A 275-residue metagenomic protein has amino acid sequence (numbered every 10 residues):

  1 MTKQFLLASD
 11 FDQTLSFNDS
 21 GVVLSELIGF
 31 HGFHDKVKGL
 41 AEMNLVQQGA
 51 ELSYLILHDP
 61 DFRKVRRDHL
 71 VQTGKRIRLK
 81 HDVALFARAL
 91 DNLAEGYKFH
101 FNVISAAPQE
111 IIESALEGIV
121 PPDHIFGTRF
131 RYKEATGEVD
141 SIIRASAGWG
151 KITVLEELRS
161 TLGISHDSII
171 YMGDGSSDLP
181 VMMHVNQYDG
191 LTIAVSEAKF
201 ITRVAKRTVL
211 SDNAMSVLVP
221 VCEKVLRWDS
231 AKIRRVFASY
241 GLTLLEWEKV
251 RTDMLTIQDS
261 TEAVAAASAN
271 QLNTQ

Functional and structural regions predicted by a protein language model:
M1-T2, I143: Generic detector of short alpha-helix boundary/capping microenvironments and adjacent low-complexity segments
T2-R129, D212: Alpha-helical substrate-recognition element adjacent to the catalytic core
G74-Q275: C-terminal cap/substrate-recognition subdomain and adjoining C-terminal extension of metal-dependent phosphatase-like
